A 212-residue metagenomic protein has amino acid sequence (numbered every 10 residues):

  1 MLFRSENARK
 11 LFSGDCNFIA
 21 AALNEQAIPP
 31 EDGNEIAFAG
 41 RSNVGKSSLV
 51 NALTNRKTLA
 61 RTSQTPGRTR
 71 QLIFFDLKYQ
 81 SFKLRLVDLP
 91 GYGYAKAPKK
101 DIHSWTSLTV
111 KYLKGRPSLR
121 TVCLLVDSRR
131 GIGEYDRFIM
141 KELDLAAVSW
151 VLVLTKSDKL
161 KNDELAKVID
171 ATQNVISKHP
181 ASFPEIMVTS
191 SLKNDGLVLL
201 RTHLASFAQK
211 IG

Functional and structural regions predicted by a protein language model:
F3-Y94: Conserved G1/Walker A P-loop phosphate-binding module
S13-E25, K159-G212: Canonical P-loop GTPase G-domain recognition
Q26, T58, Y94-A97, G133 (+2 more regions): Conserved protein kinase catalytic core
I28-E31, R68-F74, L84, P90-R120 (+1 more regions): Switch II of P-loop NTPase G domains
E35, N55-R56, I102-W105, I139-L143 (+2 more regions): Glycine-rich, phosphate-binding/catalytic loops in enzymes
N55-L59, G115, L145, K178 (+2 more regions): Conserved amphipathic alpha-helical interaction elements at protein-protein interfaces in regulatory, energy-coupling
F75, T155, L200: Residue-level signal for inorganic ion chemistry
V110-F183: Conserved C-terminal guanine-recognition region of P-loop GTPase G domains, centered on the G4
